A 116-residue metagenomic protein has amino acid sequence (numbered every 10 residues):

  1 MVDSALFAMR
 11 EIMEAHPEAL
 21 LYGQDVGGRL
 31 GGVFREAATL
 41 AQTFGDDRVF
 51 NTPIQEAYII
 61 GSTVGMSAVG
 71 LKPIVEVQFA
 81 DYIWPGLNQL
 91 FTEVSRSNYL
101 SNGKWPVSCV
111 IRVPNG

Functional and structural regions predicted by a protein language model:
M1-G116: Thiamine diphosphate
